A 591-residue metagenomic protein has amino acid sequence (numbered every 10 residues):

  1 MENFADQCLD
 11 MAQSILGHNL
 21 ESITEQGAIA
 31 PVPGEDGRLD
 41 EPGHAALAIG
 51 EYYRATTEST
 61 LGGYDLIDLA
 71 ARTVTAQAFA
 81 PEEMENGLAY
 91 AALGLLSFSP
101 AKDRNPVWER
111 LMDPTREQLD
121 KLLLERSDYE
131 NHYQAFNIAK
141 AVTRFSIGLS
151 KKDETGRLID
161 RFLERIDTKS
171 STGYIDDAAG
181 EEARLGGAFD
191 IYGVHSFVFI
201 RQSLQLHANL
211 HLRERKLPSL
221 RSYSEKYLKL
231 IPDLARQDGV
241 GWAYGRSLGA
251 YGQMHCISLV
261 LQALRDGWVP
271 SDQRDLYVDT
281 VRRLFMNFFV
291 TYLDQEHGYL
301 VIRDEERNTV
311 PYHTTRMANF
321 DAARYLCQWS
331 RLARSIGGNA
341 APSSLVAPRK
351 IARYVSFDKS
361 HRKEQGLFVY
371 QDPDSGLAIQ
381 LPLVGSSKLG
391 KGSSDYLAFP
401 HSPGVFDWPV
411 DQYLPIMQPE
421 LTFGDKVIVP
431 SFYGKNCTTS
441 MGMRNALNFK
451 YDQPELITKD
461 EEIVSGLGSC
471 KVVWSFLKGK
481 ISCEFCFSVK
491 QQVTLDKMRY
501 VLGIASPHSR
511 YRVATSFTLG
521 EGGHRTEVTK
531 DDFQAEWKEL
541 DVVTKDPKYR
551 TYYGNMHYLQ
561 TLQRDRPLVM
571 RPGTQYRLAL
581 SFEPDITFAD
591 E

Functional and structural regions predicted by a protein language model:
M1-L20: An edge-strand/N-cap motif at the start of beta-rich repeat modules
N3, M112, I147-L158, P270 (+6 more regions): Alpha-helix capping and helix-coil boundary motifs
H18-E25, I29-L39: Extracellular, repeat-based ectodomains that mediate carbohydrate processing or recognition
N19, I49, L95, L119 (+3 more regions): Hydrophobic, Leu/Ile/Phe/Ala-enriched alpha-helical segments that form helix-helix packing faces
P33-L261: Aromatic-lined, polymer-binding surfaces characteristic of secreted/periplasmic polysaccharide-degrading enzymes
Q237, H255-K538: Extended polysaccharide-engagement surfaces of secreted carbohydrate-active enzymes
Q534-E591: Beta-strand-rich recognition/accessory modules
